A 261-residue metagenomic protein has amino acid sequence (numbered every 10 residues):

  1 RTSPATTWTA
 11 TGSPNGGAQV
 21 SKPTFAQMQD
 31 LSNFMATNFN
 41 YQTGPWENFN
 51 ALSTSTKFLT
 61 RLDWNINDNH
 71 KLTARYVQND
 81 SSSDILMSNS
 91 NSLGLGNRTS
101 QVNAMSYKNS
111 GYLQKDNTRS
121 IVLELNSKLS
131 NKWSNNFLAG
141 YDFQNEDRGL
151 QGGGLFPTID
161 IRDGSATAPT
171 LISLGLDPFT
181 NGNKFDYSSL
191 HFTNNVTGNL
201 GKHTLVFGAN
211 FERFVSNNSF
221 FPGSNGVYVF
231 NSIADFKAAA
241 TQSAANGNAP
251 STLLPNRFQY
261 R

Functional and structural regions predicted by a protein language model:
R1-T54: Surface-exposed beta-strand-turn/loop segments characteristic of Gram-negative outer-membrane beta-barrels
D30, T37, A51-F58, N65-R261: Replace "related TpsB outer-membrane translocases also match" with "some related outer-membrane beta-barrels such as
